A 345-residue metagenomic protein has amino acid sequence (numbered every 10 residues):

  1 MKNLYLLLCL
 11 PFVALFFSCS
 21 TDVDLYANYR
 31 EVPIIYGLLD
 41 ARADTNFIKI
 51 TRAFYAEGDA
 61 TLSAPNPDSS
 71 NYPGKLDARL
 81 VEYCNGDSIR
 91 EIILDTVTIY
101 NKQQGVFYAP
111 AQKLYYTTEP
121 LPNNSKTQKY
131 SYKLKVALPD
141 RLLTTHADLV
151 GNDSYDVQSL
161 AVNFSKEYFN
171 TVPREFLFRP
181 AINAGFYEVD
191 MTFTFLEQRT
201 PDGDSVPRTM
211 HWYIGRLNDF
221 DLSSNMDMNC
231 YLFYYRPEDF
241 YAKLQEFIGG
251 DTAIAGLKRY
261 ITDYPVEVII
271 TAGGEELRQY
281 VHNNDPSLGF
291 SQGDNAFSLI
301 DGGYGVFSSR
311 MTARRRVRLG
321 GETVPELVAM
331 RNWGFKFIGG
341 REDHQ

Functional and structural regions predicted by a protein language model:
M1-L4, T21: Positively charged n-region of N-terminal signal peptides that target proteins for export
L6-L10: Sec-dependent N-terminal signal peptides
L15-S18: C-terminal motif of bacterial Sec signal peptides marking the signal peptidase cleavage site
S20-Q345: A sequence/structural signal for flexible, mid-protein segments enriched in small/helix-disrupting residues
